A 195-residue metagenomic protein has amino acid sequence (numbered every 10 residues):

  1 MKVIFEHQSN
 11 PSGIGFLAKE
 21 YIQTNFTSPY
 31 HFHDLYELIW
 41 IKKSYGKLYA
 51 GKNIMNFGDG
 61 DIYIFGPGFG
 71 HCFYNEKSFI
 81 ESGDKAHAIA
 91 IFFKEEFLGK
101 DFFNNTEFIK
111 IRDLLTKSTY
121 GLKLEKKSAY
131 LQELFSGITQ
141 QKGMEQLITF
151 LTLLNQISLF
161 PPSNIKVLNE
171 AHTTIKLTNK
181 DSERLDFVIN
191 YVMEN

Functional and structural regions predicted by a protein language model:
M1-Y63, F69, E76: Generic protein-terminus/edge-of-domain signal
K2-N10, G70-L134, P162: A hydrophobic/aromatic-rich effector-binding and dimerization subdomain of bacterial HTH-type transcriptional regulators
Y30, F103, K176-K180: Pocket-edge positions in alpha/beta enzyme catalytic cores
L35, I41, F92, G137-M144: Juxtamembrane/interfacial segments around transmembrane helices
S44, K117-S118, Q141: Structured helix-beta-strand junction loops
G51, K94, M193: Residue-level recognition of the GNAT/N-acetyltransferase active site
L122-E125, T139-N195: Short, Lys/Arg-enriched, Trp-marked, Pro/Gly-tolerant hinge/linker segments that flank
